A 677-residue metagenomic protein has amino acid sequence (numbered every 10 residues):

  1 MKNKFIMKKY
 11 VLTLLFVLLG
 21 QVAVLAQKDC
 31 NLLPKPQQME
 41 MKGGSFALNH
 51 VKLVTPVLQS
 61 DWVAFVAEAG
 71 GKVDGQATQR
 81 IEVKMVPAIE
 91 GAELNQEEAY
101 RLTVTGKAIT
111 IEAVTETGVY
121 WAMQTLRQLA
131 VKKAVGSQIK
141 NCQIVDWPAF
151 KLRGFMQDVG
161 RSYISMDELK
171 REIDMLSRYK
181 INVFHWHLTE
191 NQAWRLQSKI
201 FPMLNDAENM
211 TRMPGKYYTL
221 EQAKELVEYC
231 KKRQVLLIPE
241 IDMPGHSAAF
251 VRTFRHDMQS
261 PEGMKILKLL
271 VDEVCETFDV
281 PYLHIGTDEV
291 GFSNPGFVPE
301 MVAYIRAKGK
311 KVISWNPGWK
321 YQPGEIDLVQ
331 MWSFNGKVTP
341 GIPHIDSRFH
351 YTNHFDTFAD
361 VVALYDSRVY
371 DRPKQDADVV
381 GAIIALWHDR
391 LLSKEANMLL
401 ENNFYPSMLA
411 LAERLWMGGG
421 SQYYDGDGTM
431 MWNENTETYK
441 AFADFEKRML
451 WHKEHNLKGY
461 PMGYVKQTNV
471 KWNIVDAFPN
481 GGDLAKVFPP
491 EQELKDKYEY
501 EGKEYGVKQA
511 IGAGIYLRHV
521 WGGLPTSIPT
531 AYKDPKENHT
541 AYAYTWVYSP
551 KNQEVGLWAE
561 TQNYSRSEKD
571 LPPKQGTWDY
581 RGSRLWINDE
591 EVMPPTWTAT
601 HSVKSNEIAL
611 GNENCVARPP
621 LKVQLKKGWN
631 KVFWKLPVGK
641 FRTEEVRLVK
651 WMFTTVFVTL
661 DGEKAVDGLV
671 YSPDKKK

Functional and structural regions predicted by a protein language model:
M7, T13, A26-P148, S314-N316 (+2 more regions): Acidic, contiguous N-terminal accessory segments
Q96-E262, K268-Y282, E300, H388-R390 (+3 more regions): Feature activates predominantly on carbohydrate-active enzymes
F250-L328, W332-T339: Active-site neighborhood of glycoside hydrolase catalytic domains
S333-N469: Flexible, acidic glycine-rich loops studded with aromatic residues
D444-K533, R566, K631, K635-K677: Accessory carbohydrate-binding/adhesion or oligomerization-edge regions at the termini of glycan-active proteins
P535-Y548, A617-P619: Short beta-strands within extracellular/lumenal beta-sheet-rich domains
K551-Q575: A short beta-strand element within beta-rich, extracytoplasmic domains of secreted/secretory-pathway proteins
K569-P572, G576-F653: Beta-strand-rich ligand-recognition modules
